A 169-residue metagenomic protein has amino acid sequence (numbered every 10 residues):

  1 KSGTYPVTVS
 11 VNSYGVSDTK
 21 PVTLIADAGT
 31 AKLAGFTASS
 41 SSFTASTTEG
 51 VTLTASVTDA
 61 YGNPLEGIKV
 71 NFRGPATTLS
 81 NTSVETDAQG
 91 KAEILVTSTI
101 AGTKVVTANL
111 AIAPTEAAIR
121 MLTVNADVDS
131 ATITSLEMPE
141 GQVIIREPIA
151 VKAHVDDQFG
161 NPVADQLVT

Functional and structural regions predicted by a protein language model:
K1-T169: The feature marks long extracellular or luminal low-complexity segments
